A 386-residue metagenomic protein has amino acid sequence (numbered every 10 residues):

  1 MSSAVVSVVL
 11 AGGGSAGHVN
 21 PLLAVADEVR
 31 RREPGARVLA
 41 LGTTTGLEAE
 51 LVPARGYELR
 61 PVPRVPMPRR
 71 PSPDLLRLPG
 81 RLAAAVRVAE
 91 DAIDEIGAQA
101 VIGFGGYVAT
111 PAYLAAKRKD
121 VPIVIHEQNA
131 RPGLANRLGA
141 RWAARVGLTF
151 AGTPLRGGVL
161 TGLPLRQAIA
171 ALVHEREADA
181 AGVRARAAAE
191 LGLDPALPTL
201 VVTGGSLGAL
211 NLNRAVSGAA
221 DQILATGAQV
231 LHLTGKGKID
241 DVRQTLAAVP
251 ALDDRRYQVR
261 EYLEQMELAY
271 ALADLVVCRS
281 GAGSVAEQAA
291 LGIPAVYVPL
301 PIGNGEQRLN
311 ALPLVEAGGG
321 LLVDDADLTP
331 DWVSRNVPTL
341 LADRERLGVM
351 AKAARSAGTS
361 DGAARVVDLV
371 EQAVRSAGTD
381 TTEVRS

Functional and structural regions predicted by a protein language model:
V5-A16, G35-R87, T161, K236-K238 (+1 more regions): Conserved nucleotide-sugar phosphate-binding/catalytic loop shared by glycosyltransferases and other
G46, L51-R55, H174, A178-V276 (+3 more regions): Donor-nucleotide binding loops and adjacent catalytic segments primarily of GT-B fold Leloir glycosyltransferases
V88-V101, A109-V124, R137-R141: Glycosyltransferases and closely related glycan-assembly transferases that use nucleotide-activated donors
A98-A100, E267-V285, I293: Acidic donor-binding loop of glycosyltransferase active sites
K117-A185: Active-site-proximal region of nucleotide-activated glycan assembly enzymes, centered on histidine/acidic-rich loops
K119, A271-A273, A289-V298, A317: Conserved donor-binding/catalytic loop of nucleotide-activated donor transferases
T339, T359-S386: C-terminal alpha-helical cap of glycosyltransferases
R346-S360: A short, well-ordered alpha-helix in the C-terminal region of glycosyltransferases
